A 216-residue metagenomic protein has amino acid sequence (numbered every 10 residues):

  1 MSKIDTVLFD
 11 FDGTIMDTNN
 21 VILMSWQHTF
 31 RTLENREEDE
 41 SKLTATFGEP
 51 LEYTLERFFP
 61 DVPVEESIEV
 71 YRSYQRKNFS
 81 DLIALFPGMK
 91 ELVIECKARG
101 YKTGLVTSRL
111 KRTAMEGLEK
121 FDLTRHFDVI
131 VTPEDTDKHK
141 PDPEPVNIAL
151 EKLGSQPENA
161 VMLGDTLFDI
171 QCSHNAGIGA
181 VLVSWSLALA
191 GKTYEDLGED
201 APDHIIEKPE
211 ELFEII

Functional and structural regions predicted by a protein language model:
M1-I4, I94-K97, K111, M115-I216: Asp-based, Mg2+/Mn2+-dependent phosphohydrolase catalytic module
S2-E91, E95, R99: N-terminal helical cap/lid subdomain that shapes the substrate entry/recognition surface in HAD-like hydrolases
T14, T107-R109: Conserved phosphate-coupling serine/threonine residues in phosphotransfer and NTP-handling enzymes
N20, T107, E116: Conserved catalytic-core motifs of eukaryotic protein kinase domains, centered on the activation segment
F79-I83, S108, L182-S184: Short, flexible loop segments at the rims of nucleotide/cofactor-binding pockets, characterized by
L85, V106, K138: Residue-level marker of regulatory loop/turn positions in helix-turn-helix DNA-binding domains and in histidine
